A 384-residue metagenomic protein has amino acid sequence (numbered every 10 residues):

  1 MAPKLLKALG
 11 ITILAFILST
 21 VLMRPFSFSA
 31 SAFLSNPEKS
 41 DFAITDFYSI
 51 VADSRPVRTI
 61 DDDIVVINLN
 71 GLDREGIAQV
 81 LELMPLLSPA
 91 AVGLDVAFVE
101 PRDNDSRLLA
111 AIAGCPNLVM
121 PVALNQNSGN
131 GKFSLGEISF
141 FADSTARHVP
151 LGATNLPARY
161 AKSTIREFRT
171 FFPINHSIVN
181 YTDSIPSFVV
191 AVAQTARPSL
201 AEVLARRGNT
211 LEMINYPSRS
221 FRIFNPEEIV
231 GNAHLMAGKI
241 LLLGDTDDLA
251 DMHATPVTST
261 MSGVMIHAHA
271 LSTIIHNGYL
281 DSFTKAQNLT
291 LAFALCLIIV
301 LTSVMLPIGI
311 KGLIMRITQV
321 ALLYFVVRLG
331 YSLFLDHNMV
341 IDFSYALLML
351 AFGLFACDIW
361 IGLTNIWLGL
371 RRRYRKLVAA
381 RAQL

Functional and structural regions predicted by a protein language model:
A2-E202, M236-G312, R316-V326, G353: Non-transmembrane functional regions of envelope-associated proteins
L6, H176-S177, S220, E227 (+3 more regions): Generic preference for well-ordered secondary structure
A43-D46, S220-E228, M339-D342: Short, solvent-exposed coil/turn linker segments
A161, F168-F171, G208, F224 (+1 more regions): Small/flexible residues
T195-N232: Substrate-access "cap/lid" subdomains that shape and gate the entrance to catalytic or ligand-binding pockets
Q319-R372: Membrane-embedded alpha-helical segments, specifically the hydrophobic cores of selected transmembrane helices
L368-Q383: Short, highly charged, low-complexity non-transmembrane loops/tails of multi-pass membrane proteins
